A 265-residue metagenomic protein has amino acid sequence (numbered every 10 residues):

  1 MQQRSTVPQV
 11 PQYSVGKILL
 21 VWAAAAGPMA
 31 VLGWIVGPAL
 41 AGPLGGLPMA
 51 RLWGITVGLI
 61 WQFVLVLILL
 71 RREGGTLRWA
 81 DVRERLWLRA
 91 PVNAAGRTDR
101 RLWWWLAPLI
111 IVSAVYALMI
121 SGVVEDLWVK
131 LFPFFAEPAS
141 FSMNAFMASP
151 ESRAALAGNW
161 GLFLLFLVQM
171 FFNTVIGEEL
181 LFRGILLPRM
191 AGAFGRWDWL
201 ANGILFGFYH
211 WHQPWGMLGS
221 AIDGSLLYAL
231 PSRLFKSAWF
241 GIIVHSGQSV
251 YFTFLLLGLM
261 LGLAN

Functional and structural regions predicted by a protein language model:
M1-A114, L118, D126, L131 (+1 more regions): N-terminal, membrane-interfacial amphipathic/helix-forming hydrophobic leader that caps and precedes the first
Q2-Q9, A41-L52, S140-E151, F166-Q169 (+1 more regions): Hydrophobic alpha-helical transmembrane segments
W34-P38, S121-D126, E179, R183-G184 (+1 more regions): Short helix-terminus and kink motifs of transmembrane alpha helices, predominantly at the cytoplasmic interface
R83-P91, A136-N144, W197: Juxtamembrane inter-helical linkers in multi-pass membrane proteins
V112-Y116, A145-N265: Transmembrane helix-loop-helix hairpins at the membrane interface of multi-pass integral membrane proteins
V123-R153: Membrane-interface interhelical loops and short interface/amphipathic helices in multi-pass inner-membrane
